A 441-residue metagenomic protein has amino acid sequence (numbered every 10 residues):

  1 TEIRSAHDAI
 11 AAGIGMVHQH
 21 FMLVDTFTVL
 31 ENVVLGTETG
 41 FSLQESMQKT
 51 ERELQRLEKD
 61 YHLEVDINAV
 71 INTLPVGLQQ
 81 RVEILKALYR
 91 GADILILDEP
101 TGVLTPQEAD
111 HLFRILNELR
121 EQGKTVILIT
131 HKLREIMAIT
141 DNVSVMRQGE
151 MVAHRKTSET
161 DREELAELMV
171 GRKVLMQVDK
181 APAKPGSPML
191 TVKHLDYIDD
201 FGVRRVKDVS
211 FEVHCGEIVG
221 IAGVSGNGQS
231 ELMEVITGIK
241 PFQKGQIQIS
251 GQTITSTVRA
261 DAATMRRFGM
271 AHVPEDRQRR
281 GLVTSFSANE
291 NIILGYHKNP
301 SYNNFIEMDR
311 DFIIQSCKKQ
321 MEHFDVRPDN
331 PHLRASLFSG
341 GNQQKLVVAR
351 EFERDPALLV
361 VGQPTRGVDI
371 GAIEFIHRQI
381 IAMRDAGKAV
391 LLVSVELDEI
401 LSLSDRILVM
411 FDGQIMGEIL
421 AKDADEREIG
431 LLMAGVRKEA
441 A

Functional and structural regions predicted by a protein language model:
T1-A441: Glycine-rich phosphate-binding loops of nucleotide-dependent enzymes
